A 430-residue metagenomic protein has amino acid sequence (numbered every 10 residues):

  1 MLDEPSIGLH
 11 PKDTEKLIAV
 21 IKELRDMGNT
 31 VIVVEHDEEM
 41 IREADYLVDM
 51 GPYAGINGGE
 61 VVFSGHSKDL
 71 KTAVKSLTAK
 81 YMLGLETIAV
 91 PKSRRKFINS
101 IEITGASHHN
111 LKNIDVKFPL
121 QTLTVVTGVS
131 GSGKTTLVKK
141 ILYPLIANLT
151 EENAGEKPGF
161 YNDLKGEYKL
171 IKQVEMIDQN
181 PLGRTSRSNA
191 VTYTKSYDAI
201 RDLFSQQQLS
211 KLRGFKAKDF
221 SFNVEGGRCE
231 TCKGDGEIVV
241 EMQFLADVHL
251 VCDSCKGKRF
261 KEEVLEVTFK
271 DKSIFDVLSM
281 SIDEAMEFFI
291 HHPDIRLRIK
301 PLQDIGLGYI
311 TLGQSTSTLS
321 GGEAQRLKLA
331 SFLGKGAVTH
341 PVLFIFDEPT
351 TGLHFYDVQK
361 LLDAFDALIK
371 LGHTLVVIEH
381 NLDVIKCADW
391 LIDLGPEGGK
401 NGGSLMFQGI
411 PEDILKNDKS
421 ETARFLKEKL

Functional and structural regions predicted by a protein language model:
M1-L430: Conserved phosphate-binding elements of NTP-dependent enzyme cores
